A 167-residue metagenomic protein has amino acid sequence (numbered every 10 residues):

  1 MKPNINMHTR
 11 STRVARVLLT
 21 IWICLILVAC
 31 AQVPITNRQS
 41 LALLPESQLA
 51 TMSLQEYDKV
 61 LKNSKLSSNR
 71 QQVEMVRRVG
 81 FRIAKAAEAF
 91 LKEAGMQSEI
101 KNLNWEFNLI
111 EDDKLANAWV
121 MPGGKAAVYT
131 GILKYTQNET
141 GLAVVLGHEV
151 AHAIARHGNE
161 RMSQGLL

Functional and structural regions predicted by a protein language model:
K2-H8, V14, L18, W22-L25 (+1 more regions): A Zn2+-metalloprotease active-site environment signal
